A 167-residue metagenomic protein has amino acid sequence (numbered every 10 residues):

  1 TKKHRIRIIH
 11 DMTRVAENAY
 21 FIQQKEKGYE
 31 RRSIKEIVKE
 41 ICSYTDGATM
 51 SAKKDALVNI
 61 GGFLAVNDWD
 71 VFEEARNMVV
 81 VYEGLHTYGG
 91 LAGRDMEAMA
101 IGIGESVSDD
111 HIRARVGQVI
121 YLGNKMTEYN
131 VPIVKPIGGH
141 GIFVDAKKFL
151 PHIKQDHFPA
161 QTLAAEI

Functional and structural regions predicted by a protein language model:
T1-I133, V144, K154, Q161: Conserved PLP-enzyme active-site core in the AAT-like
I137: Cationic-aromatic interfacial patches
G141: Short glycine-rich, basic-tinged beta-strand/loop micro-motifs
K147-I167: Active-site loop ensemble at the mouth of alpha/beta enzyme cores that anchors a bound cofactor
